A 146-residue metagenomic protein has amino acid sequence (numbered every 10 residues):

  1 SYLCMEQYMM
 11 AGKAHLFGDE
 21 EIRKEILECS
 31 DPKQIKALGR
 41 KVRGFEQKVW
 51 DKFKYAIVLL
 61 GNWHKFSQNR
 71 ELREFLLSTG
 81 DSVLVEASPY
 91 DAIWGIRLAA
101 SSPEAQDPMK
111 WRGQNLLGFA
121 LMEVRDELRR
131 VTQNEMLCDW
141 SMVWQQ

Functional and structural regions predicted by a protein language model:
S1-Q146: Charged, low-complexity intrinsically disordered segments
